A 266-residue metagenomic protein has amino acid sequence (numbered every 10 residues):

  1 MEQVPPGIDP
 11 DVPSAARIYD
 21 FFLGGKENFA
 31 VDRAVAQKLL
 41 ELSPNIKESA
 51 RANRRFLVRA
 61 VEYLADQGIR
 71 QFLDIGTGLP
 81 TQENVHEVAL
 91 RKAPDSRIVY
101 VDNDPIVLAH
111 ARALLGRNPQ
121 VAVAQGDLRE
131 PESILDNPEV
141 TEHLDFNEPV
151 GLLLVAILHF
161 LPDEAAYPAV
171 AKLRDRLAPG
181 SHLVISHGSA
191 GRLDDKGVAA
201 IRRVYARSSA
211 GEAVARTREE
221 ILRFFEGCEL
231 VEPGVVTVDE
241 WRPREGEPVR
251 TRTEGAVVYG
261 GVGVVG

Functional and structural regions predicted by a protein language model:
M1-G126, E130-L144, R174, V257: Rossmann-like AdoMet
A124, V150-L154, A169-V170, R176-A190: Conserved beta-strand signature within the Rossmann-like core of class I S-adenosyl-L-methionine
R129, I157-F160, G188-L193: Short "lid" loop at the C-terminus of a central beta-strand within the Rossmann-like core of SAM-dependent
L144-L158: Short SAM/SAH-binding signature in class I
L173-R174, F225: Class I S-adenosylmethionine-dependent transferase superfamily signal
D195-A210: Short, glycine-/aromatic-enriched active-site segment of Class I SAM-dependent methyltransferases
G211-V235: Short alpha-helix
G234, E240-G266: Core SAM-dependent methyltransferase catalytic element
